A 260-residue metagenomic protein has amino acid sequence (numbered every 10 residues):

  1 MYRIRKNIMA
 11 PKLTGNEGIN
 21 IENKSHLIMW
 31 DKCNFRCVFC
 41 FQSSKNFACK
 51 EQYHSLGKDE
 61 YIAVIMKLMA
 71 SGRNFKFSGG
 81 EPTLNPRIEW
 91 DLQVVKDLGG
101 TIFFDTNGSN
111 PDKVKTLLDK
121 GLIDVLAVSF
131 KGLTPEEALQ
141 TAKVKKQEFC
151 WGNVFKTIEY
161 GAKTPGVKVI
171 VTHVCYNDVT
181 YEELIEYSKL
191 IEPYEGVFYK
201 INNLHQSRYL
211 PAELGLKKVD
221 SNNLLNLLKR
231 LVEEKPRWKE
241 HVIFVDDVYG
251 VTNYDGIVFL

Functional and structural regions predicted by a protein language model:
M1-Y53, V248, Y254-L260: N-terminal [4Fe-4S]-dependent radical SAM core
Y2-M9, T14-G15, T180-L260: Auxiliary Fe-S-binding modules of radical SAM enzymes
N23-S25, G72, I170: Short, solvent-exposed beta-strand edge segments and adjacent coil->beta transition regions
I28, F104-T106, I243-V245: Short, hydrophobic beta-strand segments that form beta-sheet elements in well-ordered domains
S43-F77, P86-R87: Conserved alpha-helical substructure of the radical SAM core
S43-H54, Q140-E148, E213-V219: Short glycine-enriched, charge-decorated loop/helix-capping segments at active-site entrances that position
M66-K67, N74, T83-E213: Conserved AdoMet/S-adenosylmethionine-binding subsite of the radical SAM
